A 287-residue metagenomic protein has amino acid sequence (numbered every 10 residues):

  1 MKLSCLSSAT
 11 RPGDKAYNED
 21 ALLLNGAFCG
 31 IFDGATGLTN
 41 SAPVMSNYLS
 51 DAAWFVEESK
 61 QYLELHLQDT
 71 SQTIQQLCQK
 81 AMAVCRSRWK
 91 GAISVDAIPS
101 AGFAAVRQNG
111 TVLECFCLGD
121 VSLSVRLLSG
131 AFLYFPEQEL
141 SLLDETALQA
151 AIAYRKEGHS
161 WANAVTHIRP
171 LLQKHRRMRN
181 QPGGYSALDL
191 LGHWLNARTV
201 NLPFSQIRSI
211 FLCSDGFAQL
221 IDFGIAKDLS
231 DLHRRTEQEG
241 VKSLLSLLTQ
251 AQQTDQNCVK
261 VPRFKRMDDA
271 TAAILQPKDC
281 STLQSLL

Functional and structural regions predicted by a protein language model:
M1-L287: PP2C/PPM-type serine/threonine phosphatase catalytic domain
